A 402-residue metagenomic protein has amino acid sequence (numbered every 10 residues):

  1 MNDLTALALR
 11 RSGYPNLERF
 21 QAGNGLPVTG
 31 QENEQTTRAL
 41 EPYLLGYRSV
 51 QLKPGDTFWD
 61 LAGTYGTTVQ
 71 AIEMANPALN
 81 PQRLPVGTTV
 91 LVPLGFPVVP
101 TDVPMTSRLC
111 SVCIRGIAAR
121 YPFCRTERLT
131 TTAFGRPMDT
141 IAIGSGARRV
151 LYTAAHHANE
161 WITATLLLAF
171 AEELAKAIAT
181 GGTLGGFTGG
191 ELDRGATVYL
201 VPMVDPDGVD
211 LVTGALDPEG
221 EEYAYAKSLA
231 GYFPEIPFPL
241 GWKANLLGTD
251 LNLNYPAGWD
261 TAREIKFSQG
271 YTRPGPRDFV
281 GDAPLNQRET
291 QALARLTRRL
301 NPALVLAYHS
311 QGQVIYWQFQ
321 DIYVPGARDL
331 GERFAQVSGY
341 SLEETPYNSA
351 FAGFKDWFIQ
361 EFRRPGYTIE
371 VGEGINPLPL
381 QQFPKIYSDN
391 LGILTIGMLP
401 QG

Functional and structural regions predicted by a protein language model:
T5, G13-N16, E32, T36 (+9 more regions): Stable alpha-helical elements in mature extracytoplasmic
R19-P54, D60-G63, T67-V98: Extracellular LysM carbohydrate-binding repeats and other cell-envelope/extracellular binding modules
D60, A71, L91-P137: Short glycine- and acidic-rich boundary segments immediately preceding or forming the N-terminal edge of structured
P122-R125, R136, A147-R149, R194-Y199 (+3 more regions): Loop/turn elements at helix/coil->beta-strand transitions in domains of secreted/extracellular proteins
T130, D139-R148, A155: Short beta-strand-to-loop junctions in surface cap/lid or active-site-entrance loops
A147, W161-I162, A169-A171, A175-Y316 (+1 more regions): Active-site/substrate-binding loop(s) of hydrolase catalytic cores
G258-G402: Metallocarboxypeptidase
